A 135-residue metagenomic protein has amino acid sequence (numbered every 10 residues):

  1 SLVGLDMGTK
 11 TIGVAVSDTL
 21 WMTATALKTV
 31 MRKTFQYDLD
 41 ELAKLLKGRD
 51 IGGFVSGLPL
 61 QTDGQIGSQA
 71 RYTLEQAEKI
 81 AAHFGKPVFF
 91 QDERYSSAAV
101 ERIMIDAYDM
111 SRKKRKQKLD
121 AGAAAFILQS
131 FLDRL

Functional and structural regions predicted by a protein language model:
S1-L5, K10-L135: Phosphate- and other anionic-substrate recognition elements at nucleic-acid/protein interfaces
